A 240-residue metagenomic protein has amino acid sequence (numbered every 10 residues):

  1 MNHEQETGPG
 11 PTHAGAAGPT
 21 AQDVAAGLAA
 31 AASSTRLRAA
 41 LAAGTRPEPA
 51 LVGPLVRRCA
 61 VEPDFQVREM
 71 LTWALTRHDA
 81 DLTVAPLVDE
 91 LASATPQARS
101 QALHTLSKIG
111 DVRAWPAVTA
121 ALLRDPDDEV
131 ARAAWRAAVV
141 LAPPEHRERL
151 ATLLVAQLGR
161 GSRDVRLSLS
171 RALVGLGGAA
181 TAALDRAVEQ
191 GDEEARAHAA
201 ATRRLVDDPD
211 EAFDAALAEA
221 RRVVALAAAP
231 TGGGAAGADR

Functional and structural regions predicted by a protein language model:
N2-A16, A26, S33-E48, R57-R58 (+9 more regions): Structural detector for internal amphipathic alpha-helices that build alpha-solenoid repeat scaffolds
T20: Active-site-proximal segments of catalytic enzyme domains that coordinate small-molecule cofactors or metal ions
D23-A31, P54-E62, A74, P86-A94 (+4 more regions): Alpha-solenoid HEAT/Armadillo-like helical repeat scaffolds in large eukaryotic proteins
E148-R166, G175: Strongly charged, low-complexity linkers/loops
D208-R240: Terminal, low-structured helical/coil segments at or just beyond the last alpha-helical repeat
